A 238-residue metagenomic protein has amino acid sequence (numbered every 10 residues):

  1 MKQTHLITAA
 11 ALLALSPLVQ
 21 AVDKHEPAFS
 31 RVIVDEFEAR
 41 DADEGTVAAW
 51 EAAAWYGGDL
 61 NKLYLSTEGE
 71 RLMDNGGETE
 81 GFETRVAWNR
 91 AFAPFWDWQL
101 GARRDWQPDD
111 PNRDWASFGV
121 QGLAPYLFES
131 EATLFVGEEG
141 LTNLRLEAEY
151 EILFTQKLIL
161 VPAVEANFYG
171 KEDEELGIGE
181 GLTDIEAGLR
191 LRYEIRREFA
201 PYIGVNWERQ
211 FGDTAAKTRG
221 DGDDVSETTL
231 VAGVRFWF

Functional and structural regions predicted by a protein language model:
K2, V19-D74, R90, L230: Outer-membrane beta-barrel initiation region
S30, A48-A52, F82-V86, D114-F118 (+4 more regions): Hydrophobic, lipid-facing positions within transmembrane beta-strands of outer-membrane proteins
E36-E38, L65-G69, L100-R104, A132-V136 (+2 more regions): Transmembrane beta-barrel strands of outer-membrane/channel proteins
A39-A48, E70-F82, R104-D114, F135-L144 (+3 more regions): Solvent-exposed loop/turn segments connecting transmembrane beta-strands in outer-membrane beta-barrel proteins
Y56-G58, R90, G122, V136 (+3 more regions): Residue-level signature of outer-membrane beta-barrel architecture
L60-L65, P94-W98, Y126-S130, T155-L160 (+1 more regions): Repeated loop/turn-to-beta-strand initiation elements of outer-membrane beta-barrel proteins
P111-D173: Detector for outer-membrane/organellar transmembrane beta-barrel domains, recognizing the amphipathic beta-strand
L189-E194, E198, D224-F238: Outer-membrane beta-barrel "beta-signal"
